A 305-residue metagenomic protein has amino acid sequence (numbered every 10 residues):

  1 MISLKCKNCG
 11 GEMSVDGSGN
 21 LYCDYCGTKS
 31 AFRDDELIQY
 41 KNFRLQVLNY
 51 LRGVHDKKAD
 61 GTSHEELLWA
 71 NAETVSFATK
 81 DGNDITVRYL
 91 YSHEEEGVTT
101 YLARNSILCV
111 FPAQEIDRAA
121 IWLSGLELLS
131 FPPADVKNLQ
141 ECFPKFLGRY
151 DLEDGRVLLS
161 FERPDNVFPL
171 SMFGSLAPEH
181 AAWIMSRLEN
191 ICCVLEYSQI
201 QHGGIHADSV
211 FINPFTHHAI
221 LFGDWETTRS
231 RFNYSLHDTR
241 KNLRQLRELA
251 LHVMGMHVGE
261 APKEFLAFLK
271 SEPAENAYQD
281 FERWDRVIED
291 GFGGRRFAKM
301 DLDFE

Functional and structural regions predicted by a protein language model:
K5-N8, Y25: Short, cysteine/histidine-rich loop/knuckle motifs that typically chelate Zn2+
C26-L37: Short Cys/His-rich micro-motifs in 6-15 aa windows
Q39-Y89: Juxta-kinase regulatory segment immediately upstream of eukaryotic protein kinase catalytic domains
E73-L139: ATP-binding glycine-rich loop module of kinase domains
E141-A182: Conserved structural core of kinase catalytic domains
E179-I191: Conserved alphaE helix
C192-P214: Catalytic-loop of the protein kinase fold
N213-E305: C-lobe/activation-segment region of protein kinase-like
